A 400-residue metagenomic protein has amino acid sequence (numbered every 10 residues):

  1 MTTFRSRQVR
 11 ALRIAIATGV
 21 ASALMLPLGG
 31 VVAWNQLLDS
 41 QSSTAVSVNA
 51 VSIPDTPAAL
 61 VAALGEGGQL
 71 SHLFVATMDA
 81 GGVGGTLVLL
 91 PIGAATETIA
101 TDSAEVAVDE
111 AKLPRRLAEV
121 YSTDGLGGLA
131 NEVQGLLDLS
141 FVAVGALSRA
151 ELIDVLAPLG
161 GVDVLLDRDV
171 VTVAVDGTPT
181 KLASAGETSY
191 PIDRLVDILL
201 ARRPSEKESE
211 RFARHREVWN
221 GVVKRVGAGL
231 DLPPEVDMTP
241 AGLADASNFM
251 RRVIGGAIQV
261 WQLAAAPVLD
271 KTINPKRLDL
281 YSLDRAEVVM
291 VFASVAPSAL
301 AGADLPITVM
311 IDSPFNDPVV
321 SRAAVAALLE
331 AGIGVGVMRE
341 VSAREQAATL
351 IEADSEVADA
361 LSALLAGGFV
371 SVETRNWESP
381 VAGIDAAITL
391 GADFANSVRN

Functional and structural regions predicted by a protein language model:
T2-N400: Non-catalytic, solvent-exposed segments at the cell envelope interface
